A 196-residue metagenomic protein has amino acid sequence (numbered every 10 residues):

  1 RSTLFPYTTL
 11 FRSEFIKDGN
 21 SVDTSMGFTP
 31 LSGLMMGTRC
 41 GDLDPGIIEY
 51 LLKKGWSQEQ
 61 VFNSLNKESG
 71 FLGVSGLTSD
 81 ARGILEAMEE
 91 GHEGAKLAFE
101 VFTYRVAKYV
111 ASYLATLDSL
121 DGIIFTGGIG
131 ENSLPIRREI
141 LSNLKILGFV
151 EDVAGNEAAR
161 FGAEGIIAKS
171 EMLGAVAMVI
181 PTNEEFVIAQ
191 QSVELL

Functional and structural regions predicted by a protein language model:
R1-T9: Single conserved hydrophobic/aromatic residue that forms the stacking wall/gate of nucleotide- or nucleobase-binding
T8-K53: Glycine-rich phosphate-binding loop of actin/hexokinase-like ATP-binding domains
S25, M88, I124-I129, P181: Active-site proximal loops enriched in glycine and acidic residues that flank catalytic Cys/His/Asp and coordinate
G33, S57, E68-F71: Conserved N-terminal phosphate-binding loop of PLP-dependent enzymes in the Aspartate aminotransferase
Q60-E68, G122-I124: Beta-strand segments within the central parallel beta-sheet cores of soluble alpha/beta enzyme folds
N63, G70-V74, A81-L117: Adenine-nucleotide phosphate-binding core of ATP-dependent small-molecule kinases
K96, E100-T116, L120, G130-L196: Internal helix-turn-beta structural module
